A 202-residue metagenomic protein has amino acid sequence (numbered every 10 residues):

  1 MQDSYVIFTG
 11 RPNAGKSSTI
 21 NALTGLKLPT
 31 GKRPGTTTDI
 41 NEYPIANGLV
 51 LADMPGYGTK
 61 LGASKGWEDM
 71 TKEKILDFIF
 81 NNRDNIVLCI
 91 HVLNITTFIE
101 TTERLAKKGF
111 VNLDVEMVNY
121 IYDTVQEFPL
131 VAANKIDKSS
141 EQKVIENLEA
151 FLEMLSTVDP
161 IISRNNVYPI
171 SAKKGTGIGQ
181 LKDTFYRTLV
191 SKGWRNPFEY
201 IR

Functional and structural regions predicted by a protein language model:
M1-D69: Conserved G1/Walker A P-loop phosphate-binding module
V6, L51, C89-I90, V167: Hydrophobic beta-strand anchors of alpha/beta hydrolase catalytic cores
A14, G66-E73, E146, T176 (+1 more regions): Charged, alpha-helix-enriched surfaces in structured cytosolic catalytic cores of large nucleotide-utilizing machines
G25-L26, T36-T37, W67-M70, K107-G109 (+2 more regions): Glycine-rich, phosphate-binding/catalytic loops in enzymes
T36, G56-G58, N94-F98, I136-S139 (+1 more regions): Conserved nucleotide-binding/hydrolysis micro-motifs of P-loop NTPases
D39, F78, G177: Short acidic active-site motifs
K74-S163: Conserved C-terminal guanine-recognition region of P-loop GTPase G domains, centered on the G4
E127, D137-R202: Canonical P-loop GTPase G-domain recognition
